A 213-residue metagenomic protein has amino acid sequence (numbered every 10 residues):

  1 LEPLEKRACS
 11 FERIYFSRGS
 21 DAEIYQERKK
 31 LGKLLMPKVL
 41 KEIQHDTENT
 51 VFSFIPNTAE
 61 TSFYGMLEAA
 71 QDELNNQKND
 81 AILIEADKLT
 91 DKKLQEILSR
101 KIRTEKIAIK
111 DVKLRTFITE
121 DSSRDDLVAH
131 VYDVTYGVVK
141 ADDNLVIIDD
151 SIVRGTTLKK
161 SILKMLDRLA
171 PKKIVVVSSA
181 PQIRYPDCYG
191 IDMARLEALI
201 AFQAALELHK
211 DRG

Functional and structural regions predicted by a protein language model:
L1-G213: PRPP-associated nucleotide enzymes
